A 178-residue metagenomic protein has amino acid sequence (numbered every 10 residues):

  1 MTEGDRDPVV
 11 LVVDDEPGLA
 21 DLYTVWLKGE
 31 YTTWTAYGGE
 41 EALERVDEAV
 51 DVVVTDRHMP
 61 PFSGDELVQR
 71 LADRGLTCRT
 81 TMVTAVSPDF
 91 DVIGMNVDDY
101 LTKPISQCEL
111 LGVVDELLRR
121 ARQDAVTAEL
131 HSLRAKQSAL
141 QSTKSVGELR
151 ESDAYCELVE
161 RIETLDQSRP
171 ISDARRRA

Functional and structural regions predicted by a protein language model:
D5-L27, V53: Conserved acidic segment of CheY-like receiver
T35-E44, G64-E66: Helix N-cap/capping motif at the beta->alpha junctions
E48-V54: Active-site beta3 strand of CheY-like receiver
D56-R57, S63, T84: Active-site residues of response regulator receiver
P60-P61, R74, K103: The feature encodes the CheY-like receiver
D65-L76: Short amphipathic alpha-helix used as the core "switch/output" element in two-component signaling
L110-D124: Receiver (REC) domain switch/output surface
Q123-A178: C-terminal output/effector regions of signal-responsive regulators
